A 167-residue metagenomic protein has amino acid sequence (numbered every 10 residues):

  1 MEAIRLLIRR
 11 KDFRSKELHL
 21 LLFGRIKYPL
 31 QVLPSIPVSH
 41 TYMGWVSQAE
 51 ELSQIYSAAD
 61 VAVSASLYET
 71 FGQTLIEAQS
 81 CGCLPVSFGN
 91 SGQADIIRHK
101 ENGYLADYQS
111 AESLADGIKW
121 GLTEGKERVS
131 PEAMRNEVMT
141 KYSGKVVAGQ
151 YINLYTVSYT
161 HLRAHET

Functional and structural regions predicted by a protein language model:
E17, L30-V46, E50: Nucleotide-activated donor-binding/catalytic signature segment of Leloir-type glycosyltransferases, i.e., the conserved
Q54-A59: Short alpha-helical donor nucleotide-sugar binding micro-motif in glycosyltransferases
A62-V63: A short hydrophobic beta-strand element within the catalytic core of glycosyltransferases that build diverse glycans
L67: Aromatic "clamp/platform" in nucleotide-sugar-dependent glycosyltransferases that forms part of the donor/acceptor
L84-S87: Short hydrophobic beta-strand element within catalytic cores of glycosyltransferases and related nucleotide-activated
H99-K100, Y104-A111, W120-K126: Conserved acidic donor-binding segment of nucleotide-sugar-dependent glycosyltransferases
R128-K141, N153: A short, well-ordered alpha-helix in the C-terminal region of glycosyltransferases
T160-T167: Conserved small/polar residues in nucleotide/adenosyl-binding loops
